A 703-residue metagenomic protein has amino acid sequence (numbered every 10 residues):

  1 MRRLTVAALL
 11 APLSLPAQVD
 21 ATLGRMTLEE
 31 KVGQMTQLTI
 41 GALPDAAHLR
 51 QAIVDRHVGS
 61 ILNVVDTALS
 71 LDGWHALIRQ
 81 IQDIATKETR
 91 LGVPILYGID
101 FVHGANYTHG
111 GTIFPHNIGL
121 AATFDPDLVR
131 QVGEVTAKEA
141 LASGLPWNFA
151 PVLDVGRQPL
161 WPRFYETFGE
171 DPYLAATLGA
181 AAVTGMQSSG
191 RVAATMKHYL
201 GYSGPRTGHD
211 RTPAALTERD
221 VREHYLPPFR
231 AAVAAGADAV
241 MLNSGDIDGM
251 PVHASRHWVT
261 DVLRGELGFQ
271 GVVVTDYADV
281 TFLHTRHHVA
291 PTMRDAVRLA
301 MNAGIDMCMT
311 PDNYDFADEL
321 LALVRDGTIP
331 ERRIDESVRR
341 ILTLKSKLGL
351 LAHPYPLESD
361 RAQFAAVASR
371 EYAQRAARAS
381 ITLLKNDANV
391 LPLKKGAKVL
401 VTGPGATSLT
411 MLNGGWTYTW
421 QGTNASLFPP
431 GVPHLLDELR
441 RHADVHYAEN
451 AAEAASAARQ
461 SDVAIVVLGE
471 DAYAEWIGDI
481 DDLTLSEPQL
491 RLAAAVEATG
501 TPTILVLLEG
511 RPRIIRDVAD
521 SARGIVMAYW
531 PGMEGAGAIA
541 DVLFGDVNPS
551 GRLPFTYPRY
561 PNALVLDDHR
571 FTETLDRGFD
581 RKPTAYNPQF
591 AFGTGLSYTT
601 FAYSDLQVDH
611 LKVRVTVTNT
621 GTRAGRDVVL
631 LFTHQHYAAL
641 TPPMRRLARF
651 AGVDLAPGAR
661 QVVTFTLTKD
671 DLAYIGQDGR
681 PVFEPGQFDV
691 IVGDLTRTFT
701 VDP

Functional and structural regions predicted by a protein language model:
L4-L13: Sec-dependent N-terminal signal peptides
L15-G676, V682-V692, T696-T698, D702: Glycoside hydrolase catalytic-domain context in secreted enzymes
